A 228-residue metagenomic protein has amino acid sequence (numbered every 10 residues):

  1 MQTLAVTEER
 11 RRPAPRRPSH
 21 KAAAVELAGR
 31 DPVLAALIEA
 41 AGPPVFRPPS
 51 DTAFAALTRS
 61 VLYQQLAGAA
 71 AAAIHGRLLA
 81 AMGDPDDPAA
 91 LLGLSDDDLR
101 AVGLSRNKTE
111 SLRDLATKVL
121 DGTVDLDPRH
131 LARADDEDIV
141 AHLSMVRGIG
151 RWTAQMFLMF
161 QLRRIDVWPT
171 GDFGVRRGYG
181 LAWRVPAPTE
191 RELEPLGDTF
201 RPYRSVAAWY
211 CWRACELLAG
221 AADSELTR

Functional and structural regions predicted by a protein language model:
M1-V45, D136-E137, R151-R228: C-terminal accessory module of base-excision DNA glycosylases/AP lyases that mediates lesion recognition and DNA
A23, R30, A53-F54, T58 (+1 more regions): Short N-terminal amphipathic alpha-helix/helix-capping patch enriched in small hydrophobics with frequent Ser/Thr
P48-A55, G103-N107, G197-R204: Structural motif
D51, A55, A132, V146 (+1 more regions): Residue-level marker of regulatory loop/turn positions in helix-turn-helix DNA-binding domains and in histidine
F54, T58, A67, A71 (+3 more regions): Hydrophobic (often cysteine-bearing) scaffold residues that line and stabilize catalytic clefts of nucleotide/cofactor
T58, L112-L115, G178-Y179: Buried hydrophobic packing segments
L66-A67, A71-R147, T199: Alpha-helical ds-nucleic-acid-binding substructure associated with the helix-hairpin-helix region of base-excision DNA
